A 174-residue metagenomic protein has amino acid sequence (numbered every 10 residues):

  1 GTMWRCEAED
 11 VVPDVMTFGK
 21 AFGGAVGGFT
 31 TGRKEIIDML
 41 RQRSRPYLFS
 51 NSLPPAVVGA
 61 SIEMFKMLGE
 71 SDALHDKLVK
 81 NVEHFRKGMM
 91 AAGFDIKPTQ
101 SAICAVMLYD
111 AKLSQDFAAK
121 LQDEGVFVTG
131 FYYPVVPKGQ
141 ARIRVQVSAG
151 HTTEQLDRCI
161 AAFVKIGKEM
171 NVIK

Functional and structural regions predicted by a protein language model:
G1-K174: Conserved N-terminal phosphate-binding loop of PLP-dependent enzymes in the Aspartate aminotransferase
